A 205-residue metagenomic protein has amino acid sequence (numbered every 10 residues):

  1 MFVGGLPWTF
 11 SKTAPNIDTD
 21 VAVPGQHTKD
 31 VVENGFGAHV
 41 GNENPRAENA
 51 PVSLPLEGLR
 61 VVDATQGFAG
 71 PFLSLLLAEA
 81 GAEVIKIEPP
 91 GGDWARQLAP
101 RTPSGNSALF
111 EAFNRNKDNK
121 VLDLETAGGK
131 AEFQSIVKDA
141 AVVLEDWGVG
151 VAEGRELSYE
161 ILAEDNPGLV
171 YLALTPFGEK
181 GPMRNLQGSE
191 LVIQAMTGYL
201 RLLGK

Functional and structural regions predicted by a protein language model:
M1-D20: A glycine-rich dinucleotide-binding beta-alpha-beta segment and adjacent secondary-structure elements that constitute
L6, T19, V23-K205: N-terminal helix-loop segment corresponding to the beta1-alpha1 unit of nucleotide/adenylate-binding folds
